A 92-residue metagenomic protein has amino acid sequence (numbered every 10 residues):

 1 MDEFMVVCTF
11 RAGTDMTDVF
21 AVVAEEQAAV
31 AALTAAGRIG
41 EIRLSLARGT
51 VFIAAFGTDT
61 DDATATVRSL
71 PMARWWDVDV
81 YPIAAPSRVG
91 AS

Functional and structural regions predicted by a protein language model:
M1-S92: Conserved, structured core segments of small domains
